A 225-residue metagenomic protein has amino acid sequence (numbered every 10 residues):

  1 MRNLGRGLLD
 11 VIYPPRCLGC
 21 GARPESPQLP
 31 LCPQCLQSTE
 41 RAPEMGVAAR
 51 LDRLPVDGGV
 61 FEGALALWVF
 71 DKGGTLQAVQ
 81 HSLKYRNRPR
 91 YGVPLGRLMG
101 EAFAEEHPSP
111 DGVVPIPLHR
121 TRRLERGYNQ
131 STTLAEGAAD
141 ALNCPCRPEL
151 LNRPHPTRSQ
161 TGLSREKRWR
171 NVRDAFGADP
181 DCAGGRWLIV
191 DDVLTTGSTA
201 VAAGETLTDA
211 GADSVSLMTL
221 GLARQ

Functional and structural regions predicted by a protein language model:
M1-D191, T195-Q225: Glycine-rich phosphate/pyrophosphate-handling loop used in enzymes and phosphotransfer proteins
